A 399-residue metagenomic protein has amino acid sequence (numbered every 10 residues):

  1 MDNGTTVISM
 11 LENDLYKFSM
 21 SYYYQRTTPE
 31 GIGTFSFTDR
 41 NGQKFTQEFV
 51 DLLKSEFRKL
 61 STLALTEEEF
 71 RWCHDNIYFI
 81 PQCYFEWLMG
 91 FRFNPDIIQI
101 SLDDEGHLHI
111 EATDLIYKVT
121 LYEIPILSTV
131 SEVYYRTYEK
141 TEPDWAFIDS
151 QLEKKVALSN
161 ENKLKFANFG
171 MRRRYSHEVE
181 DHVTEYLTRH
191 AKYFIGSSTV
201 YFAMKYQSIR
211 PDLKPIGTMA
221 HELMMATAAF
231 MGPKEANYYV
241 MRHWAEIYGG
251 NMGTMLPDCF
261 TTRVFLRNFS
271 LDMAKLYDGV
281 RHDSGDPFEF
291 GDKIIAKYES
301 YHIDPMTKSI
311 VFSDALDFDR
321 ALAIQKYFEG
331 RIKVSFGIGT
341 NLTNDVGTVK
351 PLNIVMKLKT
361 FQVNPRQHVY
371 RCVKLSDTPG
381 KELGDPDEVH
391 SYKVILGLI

Functional and structural regions predicted by a protein language model:
M1-A236, V240, A245-E246, K357-I399: Ordered alpha/beta subdomains of enzyme catalytic regions
D2, Y206-I399: Glycine-rich phosphate/ribose-binding loops and adjacent secondary-structure elements that form binding surfaces
